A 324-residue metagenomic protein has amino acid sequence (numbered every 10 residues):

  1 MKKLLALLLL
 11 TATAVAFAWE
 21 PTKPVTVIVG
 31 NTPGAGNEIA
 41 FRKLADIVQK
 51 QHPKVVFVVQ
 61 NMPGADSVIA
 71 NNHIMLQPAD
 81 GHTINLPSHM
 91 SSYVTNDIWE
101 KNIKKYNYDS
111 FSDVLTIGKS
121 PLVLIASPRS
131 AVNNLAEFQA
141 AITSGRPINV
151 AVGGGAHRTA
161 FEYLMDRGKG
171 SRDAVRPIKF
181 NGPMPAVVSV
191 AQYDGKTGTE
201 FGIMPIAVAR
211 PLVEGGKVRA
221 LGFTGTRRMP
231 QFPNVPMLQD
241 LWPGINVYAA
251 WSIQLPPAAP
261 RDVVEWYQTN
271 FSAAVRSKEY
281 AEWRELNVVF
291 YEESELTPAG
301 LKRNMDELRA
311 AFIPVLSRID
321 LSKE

Functional and structural regions predicted by a protein language model:
M1-L4: Positively charged n-region of N-terminal signal peptides that target proteins for export
T11-V15: N-terminal signal peptide c-region/cleavage motif recognized by signal peptidases
A18-D109, R146, G155-H157, R167-I203 (+2 more regions): N-terminal (or domain-start) structured segment
P21-T22, K50, H73-T83, D97-P185 (+2 more regions): Hinge/capping helix and adjacent helix->loop/strand transition within the periplasmic-binding protein
T22-P24, R261-E324: An extracytoplasmic/periplasmic, membrane-proximal ligand-sensing/linker region
P33-G34, M90-Y93, P121, S130-A131 (+4 more regions): Solvent-exposed loop/turn segments at secondary-structure junctions within structured extracellular/periplasmic domains
E38-D46, R158-E162, F232, A281 (+1 more regions): Short, surface-exposed alpha-helical segments at coil->helix boundaries
Y106-I117, A151, A174-K179, E200 (+1 more regions): Short beta-strand->loop
